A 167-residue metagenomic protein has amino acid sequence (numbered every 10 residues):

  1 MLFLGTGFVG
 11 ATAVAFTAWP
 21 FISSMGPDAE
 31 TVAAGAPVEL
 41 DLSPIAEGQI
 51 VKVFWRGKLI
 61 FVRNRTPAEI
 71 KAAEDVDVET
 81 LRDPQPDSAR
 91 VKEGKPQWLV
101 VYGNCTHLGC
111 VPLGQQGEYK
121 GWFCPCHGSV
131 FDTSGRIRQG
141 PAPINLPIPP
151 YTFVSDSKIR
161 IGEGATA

Functional and structural regions predicted by a protein language model:
L2, T6-G7, Q97: Select subsegments of transmembrane alpha-helices in polytopic membrane proteins, especially boundary-proximal
L4, G10-V53: C-terminal segment of N-terminal export signals and the immediately downstream linker at the start of the mature
A36-V38, K58, P147: Short beta-strand or tight-loop elements that sit immediately N-terminal to catalytic metal-binding acidic residues
L42, W55, R63-N64, Y102-G103 (+1 more regions): Pocket-edge structural micro-motifs
Q49-P67: Acidic, Ser/Thr-rich low-complexity segments on the non-lumenal side of membrane proteins
A72-A167: Rieske [2Fe-2S] iron-sulfur-binding domain
